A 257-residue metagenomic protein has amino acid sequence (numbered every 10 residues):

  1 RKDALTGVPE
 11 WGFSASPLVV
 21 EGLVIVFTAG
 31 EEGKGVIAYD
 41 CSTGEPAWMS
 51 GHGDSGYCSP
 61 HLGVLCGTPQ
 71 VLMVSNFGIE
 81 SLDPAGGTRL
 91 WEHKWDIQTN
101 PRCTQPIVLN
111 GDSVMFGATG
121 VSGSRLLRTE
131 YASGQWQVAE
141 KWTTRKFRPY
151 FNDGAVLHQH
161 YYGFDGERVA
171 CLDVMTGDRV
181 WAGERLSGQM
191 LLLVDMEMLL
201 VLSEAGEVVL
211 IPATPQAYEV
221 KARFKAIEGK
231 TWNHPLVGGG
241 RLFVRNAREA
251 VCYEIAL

Functional and structural regions predicted by a protein language model:
R1-L257: Noncatalytic, solvent-exposed loop/strand surfaces of beta-propeller-type extracellular/periplasmic domains
